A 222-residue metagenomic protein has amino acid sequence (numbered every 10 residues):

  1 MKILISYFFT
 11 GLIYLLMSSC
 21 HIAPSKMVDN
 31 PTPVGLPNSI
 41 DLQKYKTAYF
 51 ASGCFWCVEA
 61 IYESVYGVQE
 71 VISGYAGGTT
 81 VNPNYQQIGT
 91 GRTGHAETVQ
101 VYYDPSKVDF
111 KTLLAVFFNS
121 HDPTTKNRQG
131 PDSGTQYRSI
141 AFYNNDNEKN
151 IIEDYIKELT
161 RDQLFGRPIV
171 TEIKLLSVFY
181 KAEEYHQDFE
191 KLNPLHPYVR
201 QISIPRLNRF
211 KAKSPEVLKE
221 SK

Functional and structural regions predicted by a protein language model:
M1-F9: Bacterial N-terminal signal peptides that target proteins for export
Y7, L16-K222: Flexible coil/turn and secondary-structure edge motifs
